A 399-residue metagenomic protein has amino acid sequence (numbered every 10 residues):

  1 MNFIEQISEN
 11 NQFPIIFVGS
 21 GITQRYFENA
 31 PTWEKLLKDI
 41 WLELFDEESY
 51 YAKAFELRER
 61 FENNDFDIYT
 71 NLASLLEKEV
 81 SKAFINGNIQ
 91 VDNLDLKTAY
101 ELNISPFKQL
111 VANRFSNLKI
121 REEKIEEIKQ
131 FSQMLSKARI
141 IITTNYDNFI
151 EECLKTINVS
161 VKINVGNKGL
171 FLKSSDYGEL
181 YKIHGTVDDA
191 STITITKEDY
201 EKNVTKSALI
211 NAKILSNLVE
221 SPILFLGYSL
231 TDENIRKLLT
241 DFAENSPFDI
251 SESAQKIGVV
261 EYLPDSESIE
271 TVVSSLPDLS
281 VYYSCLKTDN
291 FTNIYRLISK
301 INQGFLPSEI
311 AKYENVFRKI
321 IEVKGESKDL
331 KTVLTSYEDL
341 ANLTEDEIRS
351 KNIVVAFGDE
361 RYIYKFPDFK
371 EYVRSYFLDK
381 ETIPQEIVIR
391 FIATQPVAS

Functional and structural regions predicted by a protein language model:
M1-F17, I22-Q24, K38, I157-V161 (+3 more regions): SIR2/sirtuin-family catalytic core signature
M1-M134, I142-C153, E345, I353-Q385 (+2 more regions): Gly/serine-rich nucleotide phosphate-binding loop at the start of the catalytic core of nucleotide/ADP-ribose-handling
I22, L135, H184-V187, L230: Short, flexible loop/turn elements at secondary-structure junctions
K108, S116-N117, N158-L218: Active-site gating loop/helix substructures
E126, L135, I214-L218: A long, hydrophobic alpha-helical segment
F131-K137, E220-I223: Short, surface-exposed connector motifs at secondary-structure boundaries
L135-I141, V281-Y282: Short active-site oxyanion
C153-K155, S191-T196, N234-L238: A short secondary-structure junction signal
